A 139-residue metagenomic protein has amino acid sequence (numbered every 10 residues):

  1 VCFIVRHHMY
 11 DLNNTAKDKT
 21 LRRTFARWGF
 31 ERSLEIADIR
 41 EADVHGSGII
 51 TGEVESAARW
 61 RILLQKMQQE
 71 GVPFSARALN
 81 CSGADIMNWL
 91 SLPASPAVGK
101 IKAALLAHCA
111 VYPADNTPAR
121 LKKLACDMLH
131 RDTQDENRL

Functional and structural regions predicted by a protein language model:
V1-V54, V72: Histidine/acidic-rich helix-loop-helix segments that form or flank divalent-metal centers in metalloenzyme catalytic
S47-L139: Charged substrate- and nucleic-acid-binding regions of tRNA-handling and nucleotidyl-transfer enzymes, centered on
